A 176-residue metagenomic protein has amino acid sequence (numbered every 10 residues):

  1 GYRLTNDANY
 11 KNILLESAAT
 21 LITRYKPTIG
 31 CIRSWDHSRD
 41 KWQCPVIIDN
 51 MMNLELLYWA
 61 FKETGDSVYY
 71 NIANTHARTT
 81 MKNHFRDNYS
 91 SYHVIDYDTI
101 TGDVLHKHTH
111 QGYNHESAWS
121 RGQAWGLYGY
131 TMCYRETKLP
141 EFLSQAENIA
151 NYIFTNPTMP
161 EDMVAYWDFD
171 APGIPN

Functional and structural regions predicted by a protein language model:
G1-N176: Glycan-recognition and catalytic cores of secretory/periplasmic carbohydrate-active enzymes
